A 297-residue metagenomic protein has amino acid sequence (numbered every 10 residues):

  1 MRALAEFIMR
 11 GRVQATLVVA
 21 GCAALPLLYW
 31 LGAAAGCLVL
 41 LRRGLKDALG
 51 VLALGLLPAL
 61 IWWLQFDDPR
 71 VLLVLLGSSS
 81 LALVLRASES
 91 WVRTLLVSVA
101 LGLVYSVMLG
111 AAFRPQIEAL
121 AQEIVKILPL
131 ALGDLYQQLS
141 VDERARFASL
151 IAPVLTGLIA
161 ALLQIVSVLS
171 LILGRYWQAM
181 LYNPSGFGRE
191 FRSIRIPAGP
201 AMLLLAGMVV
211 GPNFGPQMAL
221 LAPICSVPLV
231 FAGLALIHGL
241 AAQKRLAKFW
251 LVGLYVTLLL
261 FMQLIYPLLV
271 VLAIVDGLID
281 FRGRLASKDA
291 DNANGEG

Functional and structural regions predicted by a protein language model:
M1-L54, K248: Hydrophobic transmembrane alpha-helices
T16-L17, L49-A53, L72, L95-L96 (+3 more regions): Hydrophobic alpha-helical transmembrane segments
L31-V39, V71-S79, A219-V230, Y266-G277: Hydrophobic core segments of alpha-helical transmembrane domains in multi-pass membrane proteins
A59-L64, V71-F113: Short helix-perturbing small/polar motifs within transmembrane alpha-helices
M108-L155: Membrane-interface interhelical loops and short interface/amphipathic helices in multi-pass inner-membrane
T156-Y182: Transmembrane alpha-helical segments in integral membrane proteins
L181-A235: Small-residue-rich helix-loop
P223-G297: Long, positively charged, glycine-interspersed low-complexity recognition regions
